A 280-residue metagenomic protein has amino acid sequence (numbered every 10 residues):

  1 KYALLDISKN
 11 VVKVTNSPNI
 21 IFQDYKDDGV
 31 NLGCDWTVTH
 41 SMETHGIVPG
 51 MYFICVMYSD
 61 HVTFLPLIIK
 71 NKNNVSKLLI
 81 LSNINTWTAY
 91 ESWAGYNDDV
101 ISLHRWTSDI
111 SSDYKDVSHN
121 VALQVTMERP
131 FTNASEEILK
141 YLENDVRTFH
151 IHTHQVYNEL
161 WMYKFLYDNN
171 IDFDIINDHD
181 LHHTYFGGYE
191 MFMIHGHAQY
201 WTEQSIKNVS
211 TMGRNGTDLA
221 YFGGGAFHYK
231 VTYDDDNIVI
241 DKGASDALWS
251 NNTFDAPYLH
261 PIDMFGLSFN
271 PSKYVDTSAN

Functional and structural regions predicted by a protein language model:
A3-I7, V11-V30, H61-Y185: Aromatic-Pro/Gly-enriched surface loop or interdomain linker that acts as a lid/target-recognition segment
S17-I47, I151-Y233: Helical hinge/lid and interdomain linker segments adjacent to catalytic or ligand-binding clefts that mediate domain
W36, S59-H61: Short linear interaction motifs
V38-H40, I54, L65: Hydrophobic residues positioned within well-ordered beta-strands of beta-sheet architectures
G50-M57: Short, aromatic- and glycine-rich surface loops/edge beta-strands on solvent-exposed regions
M57, N83, H197: Flexible loop residues that form catalytic and substrate-binding hotspots at small-molecule/glycan-binding clefts
F227-N280: An acidic, glycine-rich "communication" segment
